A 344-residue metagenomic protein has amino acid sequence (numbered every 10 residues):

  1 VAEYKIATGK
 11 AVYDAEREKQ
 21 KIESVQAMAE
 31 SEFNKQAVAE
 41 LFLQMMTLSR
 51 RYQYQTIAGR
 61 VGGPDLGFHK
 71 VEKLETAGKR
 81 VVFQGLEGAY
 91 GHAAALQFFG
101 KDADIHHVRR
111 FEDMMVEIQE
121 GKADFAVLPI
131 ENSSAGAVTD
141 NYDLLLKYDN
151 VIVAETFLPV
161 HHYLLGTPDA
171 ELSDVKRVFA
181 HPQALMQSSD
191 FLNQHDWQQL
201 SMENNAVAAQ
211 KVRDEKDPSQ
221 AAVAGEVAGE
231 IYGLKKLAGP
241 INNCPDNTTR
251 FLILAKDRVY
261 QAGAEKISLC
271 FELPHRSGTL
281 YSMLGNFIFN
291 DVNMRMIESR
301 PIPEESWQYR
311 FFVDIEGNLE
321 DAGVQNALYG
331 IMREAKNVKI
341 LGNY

Functional and structural regions predicted by a protein language model:
A2-Y344: Domain-level signature for soluble enzymes in the chorismate/prephenate branch of the shikimate pathway
